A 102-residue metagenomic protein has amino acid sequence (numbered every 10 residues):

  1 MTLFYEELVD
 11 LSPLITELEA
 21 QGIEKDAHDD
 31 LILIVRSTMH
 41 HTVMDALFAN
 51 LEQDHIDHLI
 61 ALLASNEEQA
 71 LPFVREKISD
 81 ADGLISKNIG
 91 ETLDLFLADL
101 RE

Functional and structural regions predicted by a protein language model:
M1-E102: Intrinsically disordered, low-complexity linear regions
